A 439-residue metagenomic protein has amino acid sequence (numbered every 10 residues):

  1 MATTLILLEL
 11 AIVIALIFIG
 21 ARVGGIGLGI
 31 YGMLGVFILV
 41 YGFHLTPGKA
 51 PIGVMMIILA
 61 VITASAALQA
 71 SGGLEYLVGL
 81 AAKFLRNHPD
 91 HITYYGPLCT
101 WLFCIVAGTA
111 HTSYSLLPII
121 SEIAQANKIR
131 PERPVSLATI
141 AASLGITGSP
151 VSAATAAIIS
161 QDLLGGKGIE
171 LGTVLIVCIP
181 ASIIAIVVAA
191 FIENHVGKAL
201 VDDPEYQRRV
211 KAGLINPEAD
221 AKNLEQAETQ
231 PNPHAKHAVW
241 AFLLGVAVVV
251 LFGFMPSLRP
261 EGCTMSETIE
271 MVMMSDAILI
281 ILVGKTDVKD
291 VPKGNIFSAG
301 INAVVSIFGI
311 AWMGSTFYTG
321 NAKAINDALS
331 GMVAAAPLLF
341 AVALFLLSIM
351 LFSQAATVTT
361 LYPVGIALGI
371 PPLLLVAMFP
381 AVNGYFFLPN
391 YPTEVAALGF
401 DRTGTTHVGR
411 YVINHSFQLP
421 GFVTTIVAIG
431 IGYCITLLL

Functional and structural regions predicted by a protein language model:
M1-S65, E205-S315, L419-L439: Hydrophobic transmembrane alpha-helices of multi-pass small-molecule transporters
I19-A21, Y31-L34, V40-Y41, L45-P134 (+2 more regions): Membrane-embedded alpha-helical segments and adjacent helix-loop junctions characteristic of multi-pass solute
G53-I62, V174-A189, G262-M273, L374-L388: Alpha-helical transmembrane segments
E122-I215, E225-H237, P371-A381, A396-L439: Membrane-core helix-loop-helix motifs of multi-pass transport proteins
P150-L163, F254-R259, M313, F317-A322 (+1 more regions): Membrane-helix interface motif
C263-S266, A324-S330, P363, A367 (+2 more regions): Transmembrane helix-loop boundary segments of multi-pass membrane transporters
P392-E394: Small-residue-rich hydrophobic segments that form or flank transmembrane alpha-helices in multi-pass membrane proteins
